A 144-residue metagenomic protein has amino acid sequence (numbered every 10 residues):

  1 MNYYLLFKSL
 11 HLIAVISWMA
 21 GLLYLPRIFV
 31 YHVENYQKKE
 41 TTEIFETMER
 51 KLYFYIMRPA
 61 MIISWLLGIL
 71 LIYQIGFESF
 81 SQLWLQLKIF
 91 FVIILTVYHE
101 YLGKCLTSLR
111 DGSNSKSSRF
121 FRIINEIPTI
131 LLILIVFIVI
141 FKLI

Functional and structural regions predicted by a protein language model:
M1-I144: Polytopic transmembrane helical bundles with strong interfacial aromatic enrichment
